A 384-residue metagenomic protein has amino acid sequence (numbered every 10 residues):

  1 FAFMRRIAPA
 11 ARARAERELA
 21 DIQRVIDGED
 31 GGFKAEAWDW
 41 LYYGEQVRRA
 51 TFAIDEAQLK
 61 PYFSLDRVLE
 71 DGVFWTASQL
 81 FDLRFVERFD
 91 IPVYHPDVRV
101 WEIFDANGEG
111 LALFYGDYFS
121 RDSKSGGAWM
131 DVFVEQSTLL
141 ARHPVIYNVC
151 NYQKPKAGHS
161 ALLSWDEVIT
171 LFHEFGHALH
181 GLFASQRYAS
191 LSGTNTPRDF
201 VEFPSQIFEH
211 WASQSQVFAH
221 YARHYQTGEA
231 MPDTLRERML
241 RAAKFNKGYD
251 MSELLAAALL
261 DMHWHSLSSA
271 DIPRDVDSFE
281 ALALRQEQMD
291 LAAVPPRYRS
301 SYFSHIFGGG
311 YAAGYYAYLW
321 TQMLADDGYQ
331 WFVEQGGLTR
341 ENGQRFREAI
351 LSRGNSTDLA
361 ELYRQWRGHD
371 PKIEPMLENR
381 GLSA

Functional and structural regions predicted by a protein language model:
F1-N151, H210-H265, D275-S278, Q286-E287 (+1 more regions): Active-site-proximal, well-structured secondary-structure segments within enzyme catalytic domains
A77, F175, S205, L260 (+2 more regions): Divalent metal-coordination and catalytic microenvironments
Q153-F172: Short pre-active-site segment immediately N-terminal to the catalytic Zn-binding motif
D166-G181, S205: Active-site recognition of the HExxH zinc-binding catalytic motif
V168, F172, G248-S266, Q286-A292 (+2 more regions): C-terminal substrate/ligand-recognition segments
L182-S192, Y329, V333-E334: Glycine-rich phosphate/pyrophosphate-binding loops and their adjacent beta-strand/loop elements at enzyme active sites
R187-P204, F208-E209, G337, E341-L351: Substrate-binding beta-hairpin/strand module that engages nucleic acids
G337-S383: C-terminal amphipathic alpha-helical interaction region
